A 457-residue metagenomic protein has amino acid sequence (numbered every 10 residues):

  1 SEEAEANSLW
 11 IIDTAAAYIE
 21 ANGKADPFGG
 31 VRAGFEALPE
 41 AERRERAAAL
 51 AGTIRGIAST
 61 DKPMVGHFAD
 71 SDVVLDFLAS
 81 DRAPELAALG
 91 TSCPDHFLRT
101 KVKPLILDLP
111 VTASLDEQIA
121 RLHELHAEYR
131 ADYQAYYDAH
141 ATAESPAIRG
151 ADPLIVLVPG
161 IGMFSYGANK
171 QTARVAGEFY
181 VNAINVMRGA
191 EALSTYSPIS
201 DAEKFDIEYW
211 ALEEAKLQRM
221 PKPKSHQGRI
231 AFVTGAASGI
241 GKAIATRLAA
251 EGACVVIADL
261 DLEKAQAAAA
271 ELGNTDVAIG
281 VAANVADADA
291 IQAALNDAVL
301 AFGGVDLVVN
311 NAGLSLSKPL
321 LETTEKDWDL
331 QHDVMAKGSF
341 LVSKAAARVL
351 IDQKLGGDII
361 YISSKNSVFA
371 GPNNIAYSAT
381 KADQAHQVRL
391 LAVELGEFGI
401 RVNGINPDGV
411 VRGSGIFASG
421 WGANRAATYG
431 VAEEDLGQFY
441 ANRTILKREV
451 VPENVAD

Functional and structural regions predicted by a protein language model:
H226-C254: Canonical Rossmann dinucleotide-binding motif of NAD(H)/NADP(H)-dependent dehydrogenases/reductases, specifically
L248, G304-D306, L395-R412, F417 (+1 more regions): Conserved Rossmann-fold SDR core element
P319-L320, T324-H332, Y440: Substrate-binding pocket helix/loop in short-chain dehydrogenase/reductase
L321, F369-I375, E397, K447: Active-site loop immediately N-terminal to the catalytic Tyr-X3-Lys motif of short-chain dehydrogenase/reductase
S343, T380: Active-site helix of classical SDR
R348, D352, V393-E394: Alpha-helical segment proximal to the catalytic Tyr-Lys
S364: Residue(s) in the substrate-gating loop at a strand-loop-helix junction that position the organic substrate next
